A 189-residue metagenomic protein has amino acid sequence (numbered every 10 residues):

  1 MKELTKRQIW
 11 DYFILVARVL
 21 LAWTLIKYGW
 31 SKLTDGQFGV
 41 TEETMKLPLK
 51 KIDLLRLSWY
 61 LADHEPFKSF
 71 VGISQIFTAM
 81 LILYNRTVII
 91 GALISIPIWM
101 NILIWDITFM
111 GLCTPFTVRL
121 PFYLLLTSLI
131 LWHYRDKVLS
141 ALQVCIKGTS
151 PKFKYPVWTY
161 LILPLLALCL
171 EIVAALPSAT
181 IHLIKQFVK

Functional and structural regions predicted by a protein language model:
M1-V40, T87-K189: Extended, low-polarity transmembrane helix blocks
K2, D11-Y12, E43, L49-L55 (+4 more regions): Generic, low-specificity signal for short hydrophobic/alpha-helical stretches with a mild N-terminal bias, encompassing
Q8, G72-Q75, N85-R86: Short, glycine/acidic-rich beta->alpha junctions
Y28-V71: Solvent-exposed, well-ordered loop and adjacent helix/strand elements within mature globular domains that form
S31, L81-I82: Short beta-strand segments in beta-sandwich/barrel cores
S58-P66, N85-I94: Short, amphipathic, aromatic/basic-enriched membrane-interface segments that mark the entry/exit of transmembrane
P66-L81, P97: Hydrophobic alpha-helical transmembrane segments
